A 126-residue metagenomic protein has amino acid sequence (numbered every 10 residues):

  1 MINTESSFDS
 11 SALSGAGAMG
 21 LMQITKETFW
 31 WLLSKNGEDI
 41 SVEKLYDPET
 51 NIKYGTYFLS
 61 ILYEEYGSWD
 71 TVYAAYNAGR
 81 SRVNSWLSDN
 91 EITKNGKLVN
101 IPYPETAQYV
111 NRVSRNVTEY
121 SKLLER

Functional and structural regions predicted by a protein language model:
I2-R126: Catalytic glycan-binding domains that act on GlcNAc-containing polysaccharides
